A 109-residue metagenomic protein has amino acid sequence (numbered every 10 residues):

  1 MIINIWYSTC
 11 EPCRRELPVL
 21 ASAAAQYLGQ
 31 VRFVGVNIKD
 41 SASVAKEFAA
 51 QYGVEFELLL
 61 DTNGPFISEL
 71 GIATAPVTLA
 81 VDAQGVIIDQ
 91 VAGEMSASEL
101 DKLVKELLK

Functional and structural regions predicted by a protein language model:
I2-I3, F33, T78: Hydrophobic beta-strand anchors of alpha/beta hydrolase catalytic cores
I5, V36, V81: Catalytic metal- and UDP-sugar-binding loop of GT-A-like glycosyltransferases, i.e., residues flanking the conserved
I5-S22: Conserved redox-active cysteine motifs that mediate thiol-disulfide chemistry, especially di-cysteine Cys-X(1-2)-Cys
S8, S41, V86: Conserved Rossmann-like nucleotide-cofactor binding loop
E11-R14, K39, E94, S98: Soluble non-cytosolic domains of exported or imported proteins
R15, A23-Q26, V31-N63, A75: Conserved segment of the thioredoxin-like fold in thiol-based oxidoreductases
E47-E55, D61-L108: Thiol/disulfide oxidoreductase modules built on the thioredoxin-like
